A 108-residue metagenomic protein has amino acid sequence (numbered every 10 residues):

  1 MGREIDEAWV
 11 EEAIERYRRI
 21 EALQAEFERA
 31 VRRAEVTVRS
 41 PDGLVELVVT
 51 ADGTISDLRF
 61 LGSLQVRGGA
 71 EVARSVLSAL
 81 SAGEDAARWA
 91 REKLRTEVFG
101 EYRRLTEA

Functional and structural regions predicted by a protein language model:
M1-R39, E46, R59-A108: Acidic, negatively charged sequence signal that fires either on conserved catalytic/metal-binding carboxylates
T50: Short, acidic, Ser/Thr-enriched surface-loop or helix-capping motifs
